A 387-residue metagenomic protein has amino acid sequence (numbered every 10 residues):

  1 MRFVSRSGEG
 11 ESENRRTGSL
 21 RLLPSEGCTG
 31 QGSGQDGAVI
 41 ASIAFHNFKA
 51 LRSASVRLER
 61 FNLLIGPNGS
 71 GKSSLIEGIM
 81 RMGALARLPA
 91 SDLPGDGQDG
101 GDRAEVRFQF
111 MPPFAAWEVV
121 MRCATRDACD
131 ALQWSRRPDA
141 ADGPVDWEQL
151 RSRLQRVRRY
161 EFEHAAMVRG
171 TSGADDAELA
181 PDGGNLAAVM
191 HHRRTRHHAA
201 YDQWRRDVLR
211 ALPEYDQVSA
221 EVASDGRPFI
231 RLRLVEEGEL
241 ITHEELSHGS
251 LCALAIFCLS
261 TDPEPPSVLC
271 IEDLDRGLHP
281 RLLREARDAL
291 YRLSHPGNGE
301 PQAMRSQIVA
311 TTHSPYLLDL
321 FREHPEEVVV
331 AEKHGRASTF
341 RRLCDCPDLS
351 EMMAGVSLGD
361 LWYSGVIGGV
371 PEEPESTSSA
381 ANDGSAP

Functional and structural regions predicted by a protein language model:
R2-F3, N14-C28, G32-D36, G83-E264 (+5 more regions): Phosphate-coordinating catalytic segments in nucleotide- and nucleic-acid-processing enzymes
G8-E11: Short linear/disordered segments characteristic of secreted peptide precursors and small low-complexity proteins
G18-S19, C28-A84, L88, F229 (+1 more regions): Switch/communication elements of ASCE P-loop NTPase nucleotide-binding domains
